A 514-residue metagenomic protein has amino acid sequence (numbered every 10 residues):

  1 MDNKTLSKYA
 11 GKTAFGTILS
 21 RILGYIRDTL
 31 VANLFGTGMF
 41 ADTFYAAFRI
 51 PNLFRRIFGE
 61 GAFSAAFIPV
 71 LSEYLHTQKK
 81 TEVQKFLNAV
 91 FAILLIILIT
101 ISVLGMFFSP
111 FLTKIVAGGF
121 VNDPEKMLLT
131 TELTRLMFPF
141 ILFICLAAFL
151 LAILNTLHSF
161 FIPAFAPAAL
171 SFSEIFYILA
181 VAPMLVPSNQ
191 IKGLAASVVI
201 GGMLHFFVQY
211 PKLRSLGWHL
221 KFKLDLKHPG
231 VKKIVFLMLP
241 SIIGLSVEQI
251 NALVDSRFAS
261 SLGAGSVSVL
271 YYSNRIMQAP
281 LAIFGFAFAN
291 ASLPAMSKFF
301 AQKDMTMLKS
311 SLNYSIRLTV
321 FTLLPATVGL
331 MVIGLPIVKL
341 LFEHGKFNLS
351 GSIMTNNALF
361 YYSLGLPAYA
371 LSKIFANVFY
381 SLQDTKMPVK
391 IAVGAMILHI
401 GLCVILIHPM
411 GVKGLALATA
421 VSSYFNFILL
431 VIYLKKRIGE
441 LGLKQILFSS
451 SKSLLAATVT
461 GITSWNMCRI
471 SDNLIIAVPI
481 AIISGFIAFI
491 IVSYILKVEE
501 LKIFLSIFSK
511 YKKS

Functional and structural regions predicted by a protein language model:
M1-S514: Membrane-embedded alpha-helical bundles of multi-pass transporters/translocases, especially carrier/permease families
